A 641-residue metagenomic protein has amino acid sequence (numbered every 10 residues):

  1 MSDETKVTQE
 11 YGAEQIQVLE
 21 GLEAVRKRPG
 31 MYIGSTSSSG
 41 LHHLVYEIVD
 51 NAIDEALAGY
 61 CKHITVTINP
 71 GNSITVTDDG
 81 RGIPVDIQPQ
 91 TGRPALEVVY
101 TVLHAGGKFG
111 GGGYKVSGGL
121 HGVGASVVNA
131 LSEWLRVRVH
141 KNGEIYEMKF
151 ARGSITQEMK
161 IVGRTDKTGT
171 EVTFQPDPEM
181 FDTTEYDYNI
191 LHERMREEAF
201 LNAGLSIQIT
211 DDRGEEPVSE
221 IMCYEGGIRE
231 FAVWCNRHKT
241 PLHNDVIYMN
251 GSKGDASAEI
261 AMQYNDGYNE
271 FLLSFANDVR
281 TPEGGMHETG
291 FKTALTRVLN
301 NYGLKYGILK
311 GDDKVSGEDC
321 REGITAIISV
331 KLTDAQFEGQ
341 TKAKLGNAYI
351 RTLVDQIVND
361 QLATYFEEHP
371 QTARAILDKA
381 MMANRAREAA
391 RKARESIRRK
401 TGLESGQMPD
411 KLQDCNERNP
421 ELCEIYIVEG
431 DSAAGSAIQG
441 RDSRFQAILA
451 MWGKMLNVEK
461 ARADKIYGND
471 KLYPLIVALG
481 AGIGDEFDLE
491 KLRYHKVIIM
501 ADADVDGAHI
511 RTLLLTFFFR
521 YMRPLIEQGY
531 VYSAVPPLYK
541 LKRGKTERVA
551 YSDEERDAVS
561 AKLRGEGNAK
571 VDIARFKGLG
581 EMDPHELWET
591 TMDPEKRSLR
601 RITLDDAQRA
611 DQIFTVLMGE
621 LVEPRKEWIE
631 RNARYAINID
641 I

Functional and structural regions predicted by a protein language model:
M1-Q15, L22, Y46, D54-A56 (+12 more regions): GHKL-family ATPase ATP-binding module
K27-Y46: Conserved short strand/loop->alpha-helix "switch" segment adjacent to the catalytic nucleotide/phosphoryl-transfer site
D54-E55, G82-I83, V505-D506: Residues immediately C-terminal
I83-G106: Short conserved segment of the HATPase_c
P89, E338-R351, V549-E555, V559-S560: Helical (often loop-to-helix) elements that flank the catalytic cores of nucleotide-handling enzymes
R385-E404, N419-E424, G435-R441, K454 (+1 more regions): C-terminal interaction appendages of subunits in large macromolecular complexes
